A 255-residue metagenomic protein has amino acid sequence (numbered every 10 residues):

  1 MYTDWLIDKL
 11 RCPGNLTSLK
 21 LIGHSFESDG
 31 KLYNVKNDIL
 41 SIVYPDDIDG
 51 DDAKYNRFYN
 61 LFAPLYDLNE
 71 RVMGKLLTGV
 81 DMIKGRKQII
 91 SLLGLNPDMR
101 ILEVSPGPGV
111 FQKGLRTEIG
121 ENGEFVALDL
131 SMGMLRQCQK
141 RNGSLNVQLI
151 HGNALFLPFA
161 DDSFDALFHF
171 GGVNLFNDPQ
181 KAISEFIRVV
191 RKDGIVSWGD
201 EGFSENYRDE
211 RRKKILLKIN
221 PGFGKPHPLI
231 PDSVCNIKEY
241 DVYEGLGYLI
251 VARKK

Functional and structural regions predicted by a protein language model:
M1-R57: N-terminal auxiliary segments of SAM/dcSAM-dependent transferases
D8, N37, V43-G94, V110 (+6 more regions): Conserved class I S-adenosyl-L-methionine
R100-F156: Class I SAM-dependent methyltransferase SAM/SAH-binding core
L155-A166: A short acidic, Gly/Pro-enriched loop at the edge of an enzyme's catalytic core that lines a small-molecule cofactor
A166-D178: A short SAM/SAH-binding and catalytic strip from SAM-dependent methyltransferases
Q180-K192: A short glycine-rich, Lys/Arg-flanked "PGG" loop and its adjoining helix->strand segment in the class I
I195-N220: Conserved class I S-adenosyl-L-methionine
K218-V234: Short alpha-helix
